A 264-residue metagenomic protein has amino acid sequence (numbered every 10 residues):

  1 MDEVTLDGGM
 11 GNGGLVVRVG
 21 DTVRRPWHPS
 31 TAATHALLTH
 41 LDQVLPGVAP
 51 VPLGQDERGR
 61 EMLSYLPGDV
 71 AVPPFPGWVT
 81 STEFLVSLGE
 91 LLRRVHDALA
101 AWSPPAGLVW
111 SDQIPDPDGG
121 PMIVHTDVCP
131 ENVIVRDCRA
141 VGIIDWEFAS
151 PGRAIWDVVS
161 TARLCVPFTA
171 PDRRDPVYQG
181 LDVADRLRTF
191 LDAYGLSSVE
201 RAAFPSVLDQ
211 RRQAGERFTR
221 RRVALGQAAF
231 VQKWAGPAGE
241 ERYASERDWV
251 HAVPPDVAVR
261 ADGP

Functional and structural regions predicted by a protein language model:
M1-D7: Juxta-kinase regulatory segment immediately upstream of eukaryotic protein kinase catalytic domains
M10-L15, G20-A98, W102: A conserved alpha-helical element in kinase catalytic cores
G13-R18, P52, Q113-V159, P167: Active-site acidic catalytic loop and adjacent metal/ATP-binding pocket of ATP-dependent phosphoryl transfer enzymes
P74-L108, P121-T126, E131, V135-R136 (+1 more regions): Conserved kinase catalytic-core helix
P74-W78, S150-G152, T169-R174: Short, polar/flexible loop-turn hinges at active-site or ligand-entry regions and domain interfaces
V158-G195, R212-R222: Active-site activation/catalytic loop segments of kinase-like enzymes and analogous catalytic loops in related
A203-S206: Eukaryotic Ser/Thr/Pro-rich intrinsically disordered, low-complexity regulatory regions
G215-P264: ATP/Mg2+ or Mg2+-diphosphate-binding catalytic cores that bind nucleotide phosphates or diphosphates via glycine-rich
